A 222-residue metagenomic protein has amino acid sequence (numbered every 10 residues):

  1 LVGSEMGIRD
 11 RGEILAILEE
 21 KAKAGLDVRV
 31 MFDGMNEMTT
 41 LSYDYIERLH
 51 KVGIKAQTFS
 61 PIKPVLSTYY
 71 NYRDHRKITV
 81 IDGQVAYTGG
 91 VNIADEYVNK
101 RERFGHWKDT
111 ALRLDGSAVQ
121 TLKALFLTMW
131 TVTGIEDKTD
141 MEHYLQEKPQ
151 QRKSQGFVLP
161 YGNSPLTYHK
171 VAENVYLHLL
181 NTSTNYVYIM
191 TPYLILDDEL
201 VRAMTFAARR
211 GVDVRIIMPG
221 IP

Functional and structural regions predicted by a protein language model:
S4-E5, R9-P222: Charged, low-complexity intrinsically disordered terminal segments
